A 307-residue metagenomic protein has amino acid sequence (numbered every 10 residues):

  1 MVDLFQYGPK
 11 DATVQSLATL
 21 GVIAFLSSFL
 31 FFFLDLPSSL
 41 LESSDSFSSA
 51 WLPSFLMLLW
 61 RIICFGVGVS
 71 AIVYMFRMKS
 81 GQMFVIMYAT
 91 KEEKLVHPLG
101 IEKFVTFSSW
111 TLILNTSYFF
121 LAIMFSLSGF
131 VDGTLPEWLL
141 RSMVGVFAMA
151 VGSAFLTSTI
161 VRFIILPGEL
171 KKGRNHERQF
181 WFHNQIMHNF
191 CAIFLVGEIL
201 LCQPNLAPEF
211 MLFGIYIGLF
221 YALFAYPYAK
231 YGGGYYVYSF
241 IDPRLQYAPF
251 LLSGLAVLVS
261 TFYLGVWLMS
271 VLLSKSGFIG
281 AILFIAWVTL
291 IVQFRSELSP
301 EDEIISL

Functional and structural regions predicted by a protein language model:
M1-V146: Membrane-helix and juxtamembrane interface regions of eukaryotic multi-pass membrane proteins
D3-G21, V105, G232-L298, L307: Membrane-interface transmembrane-helix boundary segments in multi-pass integral membrane proteins
L17, G21, F25, L112 (+7 more regions): Hydrophobic, lipid-facing residues on alpha-helical transmembrane segments of integral membrane proteins
L36-S49, M78-V96, G129-W138, G168-E177 (+6 more regions): Interhelical loop segments of eukaryotic multi-pass membrane proteins
V67-Y74, N115-F125, A150-I164, F190-G197 (+1 more regions): Membrane-embedded alpha-helical transmembrane segments of multi-pass integral membrane proteins
G133-F155, L206-Y216: Interfacial segments of alpha-helical transmembrane regions
W181-A192, P249-G254: Membrane-interface loop-to-helix entry segments
F190-L206, Y231, T261-S270: Alpha-helical transmembrane segments in multipass membrane proteins, preferentially the mid-helix core
